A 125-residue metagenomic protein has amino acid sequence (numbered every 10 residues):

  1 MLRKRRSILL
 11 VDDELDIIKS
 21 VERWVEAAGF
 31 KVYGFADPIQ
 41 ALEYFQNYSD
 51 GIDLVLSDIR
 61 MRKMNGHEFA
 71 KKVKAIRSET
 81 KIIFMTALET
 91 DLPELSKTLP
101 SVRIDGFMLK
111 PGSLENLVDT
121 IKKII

Functional and structural regions predicted by a protein language model:
M1-L9, E22, S113-I125: Non-catalytic signal-transmission and effector/linker regions of two-component phosphorelay proteins
I18, R62: The feature encodes the CheY-like receiver
K19-A27: Charged docking surfaces used in two-component/phosphorelay signaling
A36-D37, N65-F69: Acidic catalytic/metal-coordinating carboxylates
A36-L54: Acidic, metal-coordinating helix/loop segments flanking the phosphotransfer/catalytic sites of two-component signaling
D58: Active-site residues of response regulator receiver
E68, E89-M108, E115-D119: Alpha4 helix (beta4-alpha4-beta5 surface) of REC/receiver domains from two-component response regulators
M85-A87: Hydrophobic/aromatic residues positioned on beta-strands within the core alpha/beta folds
